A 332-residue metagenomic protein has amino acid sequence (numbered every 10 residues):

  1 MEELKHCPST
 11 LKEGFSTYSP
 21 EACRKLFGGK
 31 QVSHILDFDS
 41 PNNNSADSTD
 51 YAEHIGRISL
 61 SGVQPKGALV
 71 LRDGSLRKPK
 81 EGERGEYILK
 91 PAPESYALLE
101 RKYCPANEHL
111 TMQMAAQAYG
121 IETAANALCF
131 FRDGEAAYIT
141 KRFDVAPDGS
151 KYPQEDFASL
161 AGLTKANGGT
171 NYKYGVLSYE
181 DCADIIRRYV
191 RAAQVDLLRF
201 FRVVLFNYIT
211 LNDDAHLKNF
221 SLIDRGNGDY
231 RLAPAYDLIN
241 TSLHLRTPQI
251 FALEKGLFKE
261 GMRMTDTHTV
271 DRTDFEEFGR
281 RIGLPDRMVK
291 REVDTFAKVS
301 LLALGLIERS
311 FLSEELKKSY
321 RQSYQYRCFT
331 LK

Functional and structural regions predicted by a protein language model:
M1-D47, E53, R188, Y230-L232 (+2 more regions): Regulatory N- and C-terminal appendages and interdomain linkers associated with kinase/kinase-like NTP transferase
A46-G169: Conserved ATP-binding subdomain of kinase catalytic cores across diverse folds
L69, A115, F157, D214 (+3 more regions): A residue-level signal for conserved active-site and pocket-lining positions in enzyme catalytic cores
K102-Y119, G175-R246: Conserved kinase catalytic-core segment
A125, I282-T295: Short, surface-exposed acidic
F131, R291-L301: Small/polar glycine-rich anion-binding or flexible loop at a beta-alpha turn
R132, A136-I209, T265, D274 (+1 more regions): ATP-dependent phospho-/nucleotidyl transfer catalytic cores
A158-I185, R225-D286: Catalytic-core segments of enzymes that bind and process phosphorylated/nucleotide-bearing substrates
